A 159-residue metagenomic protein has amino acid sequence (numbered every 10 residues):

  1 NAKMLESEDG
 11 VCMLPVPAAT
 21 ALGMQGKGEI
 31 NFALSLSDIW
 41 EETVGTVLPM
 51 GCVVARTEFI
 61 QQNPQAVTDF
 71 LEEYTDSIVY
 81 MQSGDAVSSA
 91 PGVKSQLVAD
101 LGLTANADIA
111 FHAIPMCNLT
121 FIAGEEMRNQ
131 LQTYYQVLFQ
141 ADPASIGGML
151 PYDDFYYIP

Functional and structural regions predicted by a protein language model:
A2-L97: Pocket-lining segment of extracytoplasmic ligand-binding domains
L22, P115-N118, F155-Y157: Short secondary-structure boundary/hinge segments and terminal tails
N31-S35, M127, F155-I158: Poly-acidic low-complexity segments
F32-S35, I109, A123, P151: Short, solvent-exposed coil/turn linker segments
R56, A110, P115, I146 (+1 more regions): Glycine-rich, flexible loop/turn motifs
I60-A141: Secondary-structure end/capping motifs
Q132-P159: Conserved C-terminal helix/tail region of periplasmic/extracytoplasmic solute-binding proteins
